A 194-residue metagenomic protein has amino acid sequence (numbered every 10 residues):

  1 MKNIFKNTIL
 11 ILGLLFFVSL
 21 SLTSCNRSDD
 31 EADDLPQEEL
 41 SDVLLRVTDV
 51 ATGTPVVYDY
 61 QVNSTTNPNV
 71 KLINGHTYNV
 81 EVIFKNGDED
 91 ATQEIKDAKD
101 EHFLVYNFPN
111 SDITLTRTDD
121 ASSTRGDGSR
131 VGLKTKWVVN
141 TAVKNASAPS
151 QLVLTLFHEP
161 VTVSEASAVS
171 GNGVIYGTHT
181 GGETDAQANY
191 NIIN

Functional and structural regions predicted by a protein language model:
M1-L12: Bacterial N-terminal signal peptides that target proteins for export
K2-N3, F17-L45: Bacterial Sec-dependent N-terminal signal peptides
R27-D30, A91-V131: Extended, polar beta-sheet/loop recognition surfaces of beta-rich domains that mediate binding to diverse ligands
D34, N67-H76, V143-K144: Short, solvent-exposed beta-strand/turn "edge" segments of beta-rich domains on protein surfaces
V47-I73: N-terminal edge beta-strand
Y60-T66, T118-K144: A beta-strand/beta-hairpin structural motif
N79, F84, K144-G173: Internal, hydrophobic beta-strand segments that form the core of beta-sheet-rich folds
A168-N194: Short beta-strand elements
